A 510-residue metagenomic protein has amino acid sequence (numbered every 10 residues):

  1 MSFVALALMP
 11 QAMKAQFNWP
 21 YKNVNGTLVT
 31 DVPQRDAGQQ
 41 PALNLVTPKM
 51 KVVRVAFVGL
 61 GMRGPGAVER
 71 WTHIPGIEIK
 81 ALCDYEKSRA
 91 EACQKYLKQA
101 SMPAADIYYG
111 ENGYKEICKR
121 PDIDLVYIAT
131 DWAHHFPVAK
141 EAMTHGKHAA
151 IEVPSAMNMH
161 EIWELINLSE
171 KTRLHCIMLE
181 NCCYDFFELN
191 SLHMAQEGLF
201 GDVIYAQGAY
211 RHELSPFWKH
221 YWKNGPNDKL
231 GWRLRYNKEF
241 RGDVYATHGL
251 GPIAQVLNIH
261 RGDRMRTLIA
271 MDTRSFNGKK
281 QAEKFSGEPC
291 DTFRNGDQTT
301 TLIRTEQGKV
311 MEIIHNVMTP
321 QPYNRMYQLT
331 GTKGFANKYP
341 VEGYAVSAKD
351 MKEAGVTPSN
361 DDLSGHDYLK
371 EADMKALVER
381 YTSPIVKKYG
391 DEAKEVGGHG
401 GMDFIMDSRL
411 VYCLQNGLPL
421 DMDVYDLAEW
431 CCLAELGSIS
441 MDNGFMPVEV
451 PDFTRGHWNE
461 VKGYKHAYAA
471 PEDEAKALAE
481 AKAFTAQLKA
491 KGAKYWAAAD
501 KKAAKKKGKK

Functional and structural regions predicted by a protein language model:
S2-L8: Bacterial N-terminal signal peptides
F17-A100: N-terminal Rossmann-like dinucleotide-binding module
F17-R35, L43, G66, A254 (+3 more regions): C-terminal helical cap and adjacent loop that interface with cofactors, partners, or active-site loops
D106-D124: A structured beta-alpha segment of the ubiquitous adenosine-cofactor-binding alpha/beta core
L125, D131-W132, F136-Y184, G198: Beta-strand-loop-alpha-helix segment that lines the small-molecule cofactor/substrate pocket of alpha/beta enzymes
T172-I177, C182-F293: Predominantly a Rossmann-like dinucleotide-binding segment in NAD(P)-dependent oxidoreductases
T301-Q307, G331: Active-site beta-strand termini and strand-to-loop segments that position acidic
